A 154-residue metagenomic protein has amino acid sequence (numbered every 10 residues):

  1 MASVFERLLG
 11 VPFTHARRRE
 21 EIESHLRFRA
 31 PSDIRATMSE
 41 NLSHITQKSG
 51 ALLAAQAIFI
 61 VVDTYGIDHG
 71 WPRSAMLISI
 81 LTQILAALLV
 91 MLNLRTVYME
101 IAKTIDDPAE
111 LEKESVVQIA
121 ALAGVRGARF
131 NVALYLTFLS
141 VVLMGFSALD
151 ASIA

Functional and structural regions predicted by a protein language model:
M1-L9: Polybasic, low-complexity association/targeting segments
V4, D33-A102, N131-A154: Alpha-helical transmembrane segments and their immediate juxtamembrane boundary regions in integral membrane proteins
L8-P31, T104-E114: Short, charged cytosolic
G10-T14, G124, A128, Y135: Generic surface-pattern signal
P31-I34, P108-F130: Short membrane-interface loop/juxtamembrane segments of multi-pass integral membrane proteins
